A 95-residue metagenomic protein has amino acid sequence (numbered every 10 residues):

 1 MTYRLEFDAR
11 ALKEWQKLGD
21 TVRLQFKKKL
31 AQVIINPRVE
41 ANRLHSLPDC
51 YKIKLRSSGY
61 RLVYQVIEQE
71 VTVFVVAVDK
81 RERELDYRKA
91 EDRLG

Functional and structural regions predicted by a protein language model:
M1-T2, A41: Solvent-exposed, charged interface segments at domain starts and junctions
T2-R4, L12-K13, K17, L24 (+2 more regions): Enriched for short, Lys/Arg-rich terminal
R10, Q25, H45-P48: Short, conserved clusters of charged catalytic residues that mark active-site and nucleotide-handling motifs
T21-V33: Compact soluble domain cores
A31-L55: A short, surface-exposed loop/turn module that caps and links secondary-structure elements
